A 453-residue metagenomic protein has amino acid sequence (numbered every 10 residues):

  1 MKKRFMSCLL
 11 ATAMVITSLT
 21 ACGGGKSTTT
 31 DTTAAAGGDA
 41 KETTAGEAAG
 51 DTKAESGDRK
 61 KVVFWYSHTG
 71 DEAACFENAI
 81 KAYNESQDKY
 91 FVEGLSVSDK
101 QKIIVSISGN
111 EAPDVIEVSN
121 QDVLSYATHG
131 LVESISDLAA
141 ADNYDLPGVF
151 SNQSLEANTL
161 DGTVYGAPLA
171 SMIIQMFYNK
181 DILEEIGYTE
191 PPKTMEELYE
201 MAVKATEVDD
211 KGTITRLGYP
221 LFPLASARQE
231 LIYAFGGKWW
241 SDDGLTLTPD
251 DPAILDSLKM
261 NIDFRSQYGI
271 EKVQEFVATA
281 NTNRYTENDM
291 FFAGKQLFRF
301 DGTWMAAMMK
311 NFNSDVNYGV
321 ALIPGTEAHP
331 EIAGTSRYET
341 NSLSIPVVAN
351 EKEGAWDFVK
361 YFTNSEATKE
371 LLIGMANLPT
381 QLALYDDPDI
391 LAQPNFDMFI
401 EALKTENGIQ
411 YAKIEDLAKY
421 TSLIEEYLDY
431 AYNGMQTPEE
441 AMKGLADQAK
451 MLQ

Functional and structural regions predicted by a protein language model:
M1-V63, E85, K443, D447-Q453: Short, low-complexity disordered leader/linker segments with a strong preference for bacterial N-terminal type II
E47-A54, N120-Q175, E184, Y199 (+3 more regions): Hinge/lid segment of periplasmic solute-binding proteins
D58-T69, Y90-L95, V115, Y165 (+2 more regions): Short, well-ordered beta-strand elements
K60, K81, E85-S86, E93 (+3 more regions): Extracytoplasmic/periplasmic substrate-recognition and gating elements
A79-F150, D181-K193, M290, L297-F298 (+2 more regions): Extracytoplasmic "Venus flytrap"/periplasmic binding protein-like
S136-F150, D209-K211, T215-Y219, G237-L258 (+6 more regions): Short, solvent-exposed loop/beta-turn-alpha elements that line the ligand-binding surface or hinge of extracytoplasmic
M201-V203, T246-T279: Glycine-centered hinge/linker elements that transmit conformational signals in sensory and ligand-binding systems
A321, L372-E426, Y430: Long, aromatic- and glycine/proline-rich binding clefts that accommodate carbohydrate-like moieties
